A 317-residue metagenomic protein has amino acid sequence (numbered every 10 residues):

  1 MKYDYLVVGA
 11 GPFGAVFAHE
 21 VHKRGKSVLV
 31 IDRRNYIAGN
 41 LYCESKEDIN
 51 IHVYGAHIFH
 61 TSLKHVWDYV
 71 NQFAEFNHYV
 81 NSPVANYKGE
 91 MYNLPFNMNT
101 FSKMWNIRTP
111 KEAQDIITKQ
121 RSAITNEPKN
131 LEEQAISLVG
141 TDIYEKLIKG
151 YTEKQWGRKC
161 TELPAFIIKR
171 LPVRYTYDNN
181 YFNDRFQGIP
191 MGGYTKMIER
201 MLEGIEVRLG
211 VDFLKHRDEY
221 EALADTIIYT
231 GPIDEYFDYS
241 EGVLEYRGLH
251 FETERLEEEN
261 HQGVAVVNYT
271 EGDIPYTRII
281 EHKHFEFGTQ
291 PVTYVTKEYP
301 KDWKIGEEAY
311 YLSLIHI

Functional and structural regions predicted by a protein language model:
Y5-V30: N-terminal Rossmann-like FAD-binding beta1-loop-alpha1 element of flavoenzymes
P12-F13, N35-I37, N99, E153-K154 (+4 more regions): Short, solvent-exposed loop/turn segments at secondary-structure junctions
H22-E44: Glycine-rich FAD pyrophosphate-binding loop
A38-G39, I49-H52, G210-D273: Central helical "cap/lid" subdomain
Y42-I51, F59-E112, L171: A conserved beta-strand/loop capping segment in the N-terminal third of enzymes that catalyze redox or closely related
A85-N93, M98-T226, T230-F237: Active-site/ligand-binding neighborhood in enzyme catalytic cores
D234-E235, G248, E258-I305: Active-site substrate-recognition segment that forms the wall of the catalytic cavity or substrate channel
I315-I317: Conserved small/polar residues in nucleotide/adenosyl-binding loops
